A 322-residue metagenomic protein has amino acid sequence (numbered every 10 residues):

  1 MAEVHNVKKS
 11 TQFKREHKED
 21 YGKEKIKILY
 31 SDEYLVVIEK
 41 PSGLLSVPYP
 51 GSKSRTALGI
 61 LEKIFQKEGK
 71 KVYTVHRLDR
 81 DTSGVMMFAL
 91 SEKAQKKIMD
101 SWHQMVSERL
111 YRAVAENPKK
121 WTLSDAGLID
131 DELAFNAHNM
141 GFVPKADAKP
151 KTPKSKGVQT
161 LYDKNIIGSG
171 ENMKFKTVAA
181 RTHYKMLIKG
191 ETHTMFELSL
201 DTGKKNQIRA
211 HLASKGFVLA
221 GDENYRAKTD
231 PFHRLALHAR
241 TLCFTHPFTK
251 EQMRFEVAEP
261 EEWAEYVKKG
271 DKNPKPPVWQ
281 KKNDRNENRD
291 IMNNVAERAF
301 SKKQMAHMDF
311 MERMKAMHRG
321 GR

Functional and structural regions predicted by a protein language model:
M1-R322: RNA pseudouridine synthases
